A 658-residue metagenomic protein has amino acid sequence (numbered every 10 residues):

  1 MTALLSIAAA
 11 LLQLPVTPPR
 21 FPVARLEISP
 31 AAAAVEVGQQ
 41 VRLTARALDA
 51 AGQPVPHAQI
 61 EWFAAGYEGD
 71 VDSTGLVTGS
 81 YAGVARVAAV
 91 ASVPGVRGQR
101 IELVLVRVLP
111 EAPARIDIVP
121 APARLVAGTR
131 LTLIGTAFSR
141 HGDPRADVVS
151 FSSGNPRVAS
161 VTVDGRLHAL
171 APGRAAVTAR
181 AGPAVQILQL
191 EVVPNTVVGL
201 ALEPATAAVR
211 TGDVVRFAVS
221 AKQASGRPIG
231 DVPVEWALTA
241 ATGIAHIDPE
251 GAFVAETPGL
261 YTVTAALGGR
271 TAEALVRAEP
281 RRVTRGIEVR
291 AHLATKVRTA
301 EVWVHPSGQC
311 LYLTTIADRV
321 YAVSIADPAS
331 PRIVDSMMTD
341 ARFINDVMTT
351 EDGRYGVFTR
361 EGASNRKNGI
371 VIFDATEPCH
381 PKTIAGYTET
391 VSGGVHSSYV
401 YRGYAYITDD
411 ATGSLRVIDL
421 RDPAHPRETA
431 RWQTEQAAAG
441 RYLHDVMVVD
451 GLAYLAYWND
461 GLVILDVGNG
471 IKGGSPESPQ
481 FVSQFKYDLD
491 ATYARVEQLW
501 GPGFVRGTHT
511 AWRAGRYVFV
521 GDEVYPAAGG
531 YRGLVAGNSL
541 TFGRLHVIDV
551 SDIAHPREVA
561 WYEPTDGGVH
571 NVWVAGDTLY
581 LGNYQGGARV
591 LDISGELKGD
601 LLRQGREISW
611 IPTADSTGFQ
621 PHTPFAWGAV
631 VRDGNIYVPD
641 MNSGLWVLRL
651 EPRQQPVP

Functional and structural regions predicted by a protein language model:
T2-L12: Sec-dependent N-terminal signal peptides
I7-A8, V87, V446: Buried hydrophobic packing residues in well-ordered domains
A8-A10, V177, A317: A generic structural motif
Q13-G286: Extracytoplasmic soluble-region selector
G259, E273-P658: Feature marking well-ordered beta-strand scaffolds used for ligand recognition
